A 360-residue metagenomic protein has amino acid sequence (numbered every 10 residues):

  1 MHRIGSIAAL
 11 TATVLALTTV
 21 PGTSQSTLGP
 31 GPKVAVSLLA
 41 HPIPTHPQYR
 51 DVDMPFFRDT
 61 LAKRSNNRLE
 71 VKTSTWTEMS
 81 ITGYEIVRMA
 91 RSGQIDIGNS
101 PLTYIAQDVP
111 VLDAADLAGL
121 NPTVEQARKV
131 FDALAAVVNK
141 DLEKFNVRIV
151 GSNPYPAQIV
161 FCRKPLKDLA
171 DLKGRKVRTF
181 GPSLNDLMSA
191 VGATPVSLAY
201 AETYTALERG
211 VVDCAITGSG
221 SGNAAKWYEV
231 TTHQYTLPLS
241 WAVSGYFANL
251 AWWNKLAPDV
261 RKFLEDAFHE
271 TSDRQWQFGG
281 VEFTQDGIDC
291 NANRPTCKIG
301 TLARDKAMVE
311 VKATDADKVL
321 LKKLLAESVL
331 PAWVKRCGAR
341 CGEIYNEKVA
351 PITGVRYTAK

Functional and structural regions predicted by a protein language model:
M1-A9: Bacterial N-terminal signal peptides that target proteins for export
A8-T18: Bacterial N-terminal signal peptides
L17-T18, V138, S272-Q275: A short hydrophobic/aromatic micro-motif that marks alpha-helical segments and, especially, helix-coil
S24-E125, L142-K360: N-terminal secretory/targeting leader peptides
P122-N139: A gly/proline- and charged-residue-enriched helix-loop-helix capping module
